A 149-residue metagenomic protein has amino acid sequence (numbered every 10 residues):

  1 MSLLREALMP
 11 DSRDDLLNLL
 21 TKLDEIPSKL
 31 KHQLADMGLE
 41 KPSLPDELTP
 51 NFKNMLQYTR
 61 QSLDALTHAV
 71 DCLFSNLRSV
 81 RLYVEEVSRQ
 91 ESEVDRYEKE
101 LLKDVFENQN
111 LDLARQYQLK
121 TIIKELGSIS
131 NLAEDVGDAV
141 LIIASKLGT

Functional and structural regions predicted by a protein language model:
M1-T149: Cytosolic, long alpha-helical scaffolding segments
